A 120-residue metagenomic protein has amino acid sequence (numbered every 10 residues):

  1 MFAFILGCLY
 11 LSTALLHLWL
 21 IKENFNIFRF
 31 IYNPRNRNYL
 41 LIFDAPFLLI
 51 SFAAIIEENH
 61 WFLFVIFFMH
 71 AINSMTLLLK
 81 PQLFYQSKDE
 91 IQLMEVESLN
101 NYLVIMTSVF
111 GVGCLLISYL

Functional and structural regions predicted by a protein language model:
M1-C8, N38-L41, W61-F64, F68 (+1 more regions): Alpha-helical transmembrane segments of integral membrane proteins
M1-F2, A54-F62, I117-L120: Transmembrane helix interruption/hinge and helix-loop junction motifs
F2-F25: N-terminal signal-anchor/start-transfer transmembrane helix
L9-L16, M69-L79, V109-G113: Membrane-embedded alpha-helical transmembrane segments of multi-pass integral membrane proteins
I21-E58: Membrane-associated alpha-helix detector
I27-Y32, P81-N101: Interfacial non-cytosolic loop connecting adjacent transmembrane helices
I50-L83: Short alpha-helical packing/oligomerization segments
E97-Y119: Final/C-terminal transmembrane alpha-helix of multipass membrane proteins
